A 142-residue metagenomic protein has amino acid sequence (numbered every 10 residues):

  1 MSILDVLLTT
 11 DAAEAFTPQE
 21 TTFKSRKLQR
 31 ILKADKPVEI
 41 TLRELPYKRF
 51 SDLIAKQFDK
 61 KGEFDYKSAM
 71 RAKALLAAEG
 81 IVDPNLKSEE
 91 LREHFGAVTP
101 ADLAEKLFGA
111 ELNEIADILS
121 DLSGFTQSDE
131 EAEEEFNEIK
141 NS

Functional and structural regions predicted by a protein language model:
M1-T17, D129-S142: Low-complexity intrinsically disordered segments
S2, F23, D117-S120: N-terminal functional modules and adjacent low-complexity/disordered segments of proteins
S2, P18-E20, D59-K61: A short linear-motif detector with a strong N-terminal bias
S2-D5, R26, R30, I40: Intrinsic-disorder/low-complexity peptide segments enriched for small residues
T9-I31: Short acidic, Pro/Gly- and aromatic-enriched capping/linker segments at domain boundaries
A34-S142: Short, surface-exposed, charged amphipathic helix/loop patches that serve as local interaction elements
